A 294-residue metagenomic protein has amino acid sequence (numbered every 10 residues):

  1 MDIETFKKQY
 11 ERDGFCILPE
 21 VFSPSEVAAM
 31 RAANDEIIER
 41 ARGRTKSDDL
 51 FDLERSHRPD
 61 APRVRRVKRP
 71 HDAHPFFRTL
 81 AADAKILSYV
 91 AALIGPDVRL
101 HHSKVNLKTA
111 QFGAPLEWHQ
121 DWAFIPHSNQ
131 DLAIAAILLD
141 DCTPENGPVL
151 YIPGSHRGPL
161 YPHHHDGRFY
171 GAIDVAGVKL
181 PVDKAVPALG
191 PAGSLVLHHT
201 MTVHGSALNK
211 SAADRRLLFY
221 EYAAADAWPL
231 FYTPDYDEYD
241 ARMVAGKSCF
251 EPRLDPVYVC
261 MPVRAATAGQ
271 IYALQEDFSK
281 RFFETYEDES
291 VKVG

Functional and structural regions predicted by a protein language model:
M1-D13, P19-W118, A123-H127: Non-heme Fe(II)-dependent double-stranded beta-helix
F15-I17, I134-L138, A185-P187, L195-L197 (+1 more regions): Conserved hydrophobic/aromatic beta-strand scaffold that supports enzyme active sites
D49-F51, Q120, F169-V182, D214 (+1 more regions): Short, surface-exposed loop/helix-turn segments at secondary-structure junctions that function as lids/hinges flanking
D52, L195, M201-G294: Non-heme Fe(II)/2-oxoglutarate
L93, H119, P126-P144, L189-G190 (+1 more regions): Short, conserved beta-strand element in jelly-roll/cupin
V105-F112, W122-A123, Q130-D131, L139-P144 (+1 more regions): Short acidic/polar capping segments at secondary-structure boundaries
C142-A207, A227: Double-stranded beta-helix
